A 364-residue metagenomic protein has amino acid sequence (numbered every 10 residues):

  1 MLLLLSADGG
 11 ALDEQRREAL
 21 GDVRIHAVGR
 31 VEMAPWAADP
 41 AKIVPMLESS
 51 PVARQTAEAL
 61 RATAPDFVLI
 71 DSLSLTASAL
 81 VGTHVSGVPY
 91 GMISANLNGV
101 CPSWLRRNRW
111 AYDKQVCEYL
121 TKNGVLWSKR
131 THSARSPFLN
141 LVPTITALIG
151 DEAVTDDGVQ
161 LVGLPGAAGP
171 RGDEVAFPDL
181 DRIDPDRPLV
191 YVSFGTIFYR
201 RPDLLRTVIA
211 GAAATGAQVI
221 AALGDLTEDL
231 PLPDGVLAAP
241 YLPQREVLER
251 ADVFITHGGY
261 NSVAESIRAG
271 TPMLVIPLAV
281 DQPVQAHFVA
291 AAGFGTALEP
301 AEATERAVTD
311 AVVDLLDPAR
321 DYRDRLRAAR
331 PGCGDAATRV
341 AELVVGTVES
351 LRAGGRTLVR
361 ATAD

Functional and structural regions predicted by a protein language model:
M1-P102, D113-K114, T207, A213-T215 (+1 more regions): Glycosyltransferase specificity loop/lid
S6-G9, P51, T121-V125, N140-T146 (+4 more regions): Short amphipathic alpha-helical surface micro-motifs
D8-G9, S74, A95-C101, T144-L148 (+3 more regions): Glycine-rich beta-alpha junction loops
P40-I43, A111-C117, L189-T196: Short, basic, glycine/proline-bearing loop/turn elements
V88-V159: Active-site-proximal region of nucleotide-activated glycan assembly enzymes, centered on histidine/acidic-rich loops
V100, R107, C117-V125, D173-V175 (+3 more regions): Catalytic-core helical/loop segments in enzymes performing group transfer/polymerization on anionic/lipid-linked
I149, A153-V253: Donor-nucleotide binding loops and adjacent catalytic segments primarily of GT-B fold Leloir glycosyltransferases
